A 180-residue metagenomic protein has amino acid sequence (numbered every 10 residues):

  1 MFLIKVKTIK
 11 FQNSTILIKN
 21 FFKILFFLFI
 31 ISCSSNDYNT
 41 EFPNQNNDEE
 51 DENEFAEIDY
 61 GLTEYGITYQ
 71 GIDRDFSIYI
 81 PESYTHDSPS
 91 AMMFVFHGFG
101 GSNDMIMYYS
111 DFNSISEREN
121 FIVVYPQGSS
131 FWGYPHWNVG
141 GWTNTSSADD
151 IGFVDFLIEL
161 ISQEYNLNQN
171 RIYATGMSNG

Functional and structural regions predicted by a protein language model:
M1-F2, E159, G176, G180: Short intrinsically disordered, low-complexity coil segments enriched in acidic
M1-I18: N-terminal secretory signal peptides that target proteins for export/translocation
I16, E49, G101: Alpha-helical and His/Cys-centered functional microenvironments
K19-F27: Sec-dependent signal peptide recognition, specifically the positively charged N-region followed immediately by
C33-M92, R118, I151, R171 (+1 more regions): A domain-start/cap signature at the N-terminus of enzymes
Y69-S77, D87-Y173: Serine-hydrolase catalytic machinery in alpha/beta-hydrolase-like enzymes
